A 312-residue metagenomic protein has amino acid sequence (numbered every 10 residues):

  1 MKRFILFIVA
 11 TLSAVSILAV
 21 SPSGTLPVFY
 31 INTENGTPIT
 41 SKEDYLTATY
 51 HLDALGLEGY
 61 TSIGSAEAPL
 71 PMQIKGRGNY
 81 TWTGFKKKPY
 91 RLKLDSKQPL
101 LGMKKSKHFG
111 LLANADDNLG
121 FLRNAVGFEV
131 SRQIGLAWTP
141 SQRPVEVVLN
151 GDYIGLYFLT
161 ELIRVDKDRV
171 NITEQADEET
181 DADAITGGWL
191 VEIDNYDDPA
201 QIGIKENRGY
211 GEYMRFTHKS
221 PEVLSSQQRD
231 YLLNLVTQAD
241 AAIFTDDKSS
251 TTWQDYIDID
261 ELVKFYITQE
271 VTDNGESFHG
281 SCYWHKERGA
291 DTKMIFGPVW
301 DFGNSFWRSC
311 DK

Functional and structural regions predicted by a protein language model:
M1-F4: Positively charged n-region of N-terminal signal peptides that target proteins for export
F7: Conserved S-adenosyl-L-methionine
A10-T11: Short, linear, compositionally biased motifs with a strong N-terminal bias
A14-S16: N-terminal signal peptide c-region/cleavage motif recognized by signal peptidases
V20-K312: Phosphate/dinucleotide-binding and metal-coordinating scaffold of catalytic cores in nucleotide-dependent enzymes
